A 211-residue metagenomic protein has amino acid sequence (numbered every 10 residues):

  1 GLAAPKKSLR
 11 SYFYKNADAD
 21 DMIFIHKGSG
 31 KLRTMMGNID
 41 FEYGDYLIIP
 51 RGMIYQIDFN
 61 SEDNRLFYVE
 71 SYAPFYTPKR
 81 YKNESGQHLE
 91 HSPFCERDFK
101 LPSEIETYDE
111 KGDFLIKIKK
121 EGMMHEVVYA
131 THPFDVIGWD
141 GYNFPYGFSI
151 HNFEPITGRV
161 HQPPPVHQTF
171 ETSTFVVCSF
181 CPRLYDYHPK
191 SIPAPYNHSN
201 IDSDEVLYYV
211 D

Functional and structural regions predicted by a protein language model:
G1-D211: Jelly-roll (double-stranded beta-helix
